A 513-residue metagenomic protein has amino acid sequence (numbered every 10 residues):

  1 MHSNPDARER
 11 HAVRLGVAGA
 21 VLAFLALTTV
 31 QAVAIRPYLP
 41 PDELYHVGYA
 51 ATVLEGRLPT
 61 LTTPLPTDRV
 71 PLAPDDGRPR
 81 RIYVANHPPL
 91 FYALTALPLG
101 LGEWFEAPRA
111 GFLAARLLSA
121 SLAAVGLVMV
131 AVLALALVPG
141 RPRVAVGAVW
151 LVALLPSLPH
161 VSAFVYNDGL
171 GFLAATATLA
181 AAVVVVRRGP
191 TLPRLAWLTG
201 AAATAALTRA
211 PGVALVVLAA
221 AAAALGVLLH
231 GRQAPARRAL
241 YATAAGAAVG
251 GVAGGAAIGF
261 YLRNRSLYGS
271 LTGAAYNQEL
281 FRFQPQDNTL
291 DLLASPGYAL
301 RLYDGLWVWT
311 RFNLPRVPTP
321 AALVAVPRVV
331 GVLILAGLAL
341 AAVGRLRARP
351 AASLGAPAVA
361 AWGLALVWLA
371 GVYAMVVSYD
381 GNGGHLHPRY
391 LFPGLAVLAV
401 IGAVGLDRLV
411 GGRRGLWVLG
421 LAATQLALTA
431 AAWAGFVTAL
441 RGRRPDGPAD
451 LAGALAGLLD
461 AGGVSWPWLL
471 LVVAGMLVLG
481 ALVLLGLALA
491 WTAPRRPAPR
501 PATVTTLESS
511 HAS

Functional and structural regions predicted by a protein language model:
A12-L44, A51-L65, P71-A73, P79 (+3 more regions): Transmembrane signal-anchor helices characteristic of membrane glycosylation enzymes that use polyprenol
E43, V47-L118, Q278-D287, T310-A322: Interfacial juxtamembrane loops and adjacent helix segments that form the catalytic/substrate-binding surfaces
R109, V130-L154: Transmembrane-helix signature of polytopic, membrane-embedded enzymes that assemble or transfer cell-envelope glycans
L113-V138, A177: Transmembrane-helix motifs of polytopic, lipid-linked glycan transferases
V138, T178-A196, A205, V227-H230: Membrane-interface transmembrane helices that cradle and orient dolichyl/undecaprenyl
V184-R187, L215-G254, R347-R349: Perimembrane helix-loop-helix junctions
R265-G344, A452-G475: Membrane-lumen/periplasm interface segments of multi-pass, membrane-embedded glycan/lipid transferases
L323, R413-S513: Transmembrane helical bundles and short interhelical boundary loops of multi-pass, membrane-embedded
